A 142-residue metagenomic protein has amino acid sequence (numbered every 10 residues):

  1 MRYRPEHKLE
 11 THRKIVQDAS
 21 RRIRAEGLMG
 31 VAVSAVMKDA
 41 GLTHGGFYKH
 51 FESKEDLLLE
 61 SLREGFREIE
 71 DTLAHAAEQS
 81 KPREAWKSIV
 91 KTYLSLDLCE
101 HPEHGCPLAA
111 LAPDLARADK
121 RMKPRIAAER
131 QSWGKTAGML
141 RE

Functional and structural regions predicted by a protein language model:
M1-E10: N-terminal intrinsically disordered/low-complexity leader segments
L9, G30, P102-G105, K120: Non-catalytic, surface-exposed connector residues within folded enzymatic/regulatory domains
K14, R22-D56, E60: Helix-turn-helix
E60, A74-G105: Hydrophobic alpha-helical connector segments
R67-E70, H75, K87, E103-H104 (+1 more regions): Amphipathic alpha-helical packing segments from all-alpha helical-bundle domains
L94-L98, L108-R117: Helix-loop "lid/cap" segments that line or gate small-molecule binding pockets
